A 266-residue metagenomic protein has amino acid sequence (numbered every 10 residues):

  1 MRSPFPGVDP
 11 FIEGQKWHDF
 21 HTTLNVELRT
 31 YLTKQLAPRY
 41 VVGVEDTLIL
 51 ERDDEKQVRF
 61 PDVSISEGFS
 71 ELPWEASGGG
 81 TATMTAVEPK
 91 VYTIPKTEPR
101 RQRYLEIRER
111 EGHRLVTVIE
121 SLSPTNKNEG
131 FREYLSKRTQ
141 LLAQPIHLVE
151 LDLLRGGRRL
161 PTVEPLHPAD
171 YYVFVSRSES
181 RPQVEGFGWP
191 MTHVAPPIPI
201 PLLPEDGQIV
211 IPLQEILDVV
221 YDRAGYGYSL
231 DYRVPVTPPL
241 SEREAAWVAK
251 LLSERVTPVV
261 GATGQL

Functional and structural regions predicted by a protein language model:
M1-L266: Gly/Pro/Ser/Thr-rich low-complexity, intrinsically disordered segments predominantly at protein N-termini
